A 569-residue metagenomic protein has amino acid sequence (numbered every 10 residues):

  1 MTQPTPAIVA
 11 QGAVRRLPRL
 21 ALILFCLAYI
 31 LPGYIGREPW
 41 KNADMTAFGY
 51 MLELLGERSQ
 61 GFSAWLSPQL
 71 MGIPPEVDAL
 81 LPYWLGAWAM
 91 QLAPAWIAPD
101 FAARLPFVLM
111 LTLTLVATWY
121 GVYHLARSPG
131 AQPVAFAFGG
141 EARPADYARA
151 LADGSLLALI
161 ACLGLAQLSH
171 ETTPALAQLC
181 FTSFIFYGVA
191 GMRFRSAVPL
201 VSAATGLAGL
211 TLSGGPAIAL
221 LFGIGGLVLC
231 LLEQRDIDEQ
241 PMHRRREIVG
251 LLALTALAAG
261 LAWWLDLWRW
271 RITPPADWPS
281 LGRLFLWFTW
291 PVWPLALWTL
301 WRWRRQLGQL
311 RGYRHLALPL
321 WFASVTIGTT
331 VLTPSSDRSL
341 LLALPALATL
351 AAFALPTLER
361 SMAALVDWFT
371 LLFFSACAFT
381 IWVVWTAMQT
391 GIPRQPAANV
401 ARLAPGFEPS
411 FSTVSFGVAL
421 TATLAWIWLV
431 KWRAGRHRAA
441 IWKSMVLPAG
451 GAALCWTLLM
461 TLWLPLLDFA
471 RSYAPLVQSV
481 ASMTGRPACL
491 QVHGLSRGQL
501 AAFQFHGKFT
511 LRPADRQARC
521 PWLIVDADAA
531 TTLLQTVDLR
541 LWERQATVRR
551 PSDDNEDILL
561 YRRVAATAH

Functional and structural regions predicted by a protein language model:
T2-R19, I23, T172, G191-H569: Membrane-embedded architecture of ER/inner-membrane glycosylation machinery
A47-V77, L81-W84, W88: Extracytosolic helix-loop segments that constitute the early lumenal/periplasmic catalytic or substrate-binding loops
L80, W84, A93-V116, Y120-G121 (+2 more regions): Loop-to-helix entry region of an early transmembrane alpha helix in multi-pass inner-membrane enzymes
L105-R143, I160-A161, F184: Transmembrane-helix motifs of polytopic, lipid-linked glycan transferases
T118-G121, L165, I185, A296 (+1 more regions): Hydrophobic/aromatic residues in alpha-helical transmembrane segments
A148, L156-A161: Transmembrane and membrane-interface helices of multi-pass, inner-membrane envelope-modifying transferases
G164, A177-F194, L347-L350: Specific aromatic-rich, kink-prone transmembrane helix
G164-A177, P216-I218: Short acidic/glycine- and proline-prone juxtamembrane loop motifs at membrane-interface regions of multi-pass membrane
